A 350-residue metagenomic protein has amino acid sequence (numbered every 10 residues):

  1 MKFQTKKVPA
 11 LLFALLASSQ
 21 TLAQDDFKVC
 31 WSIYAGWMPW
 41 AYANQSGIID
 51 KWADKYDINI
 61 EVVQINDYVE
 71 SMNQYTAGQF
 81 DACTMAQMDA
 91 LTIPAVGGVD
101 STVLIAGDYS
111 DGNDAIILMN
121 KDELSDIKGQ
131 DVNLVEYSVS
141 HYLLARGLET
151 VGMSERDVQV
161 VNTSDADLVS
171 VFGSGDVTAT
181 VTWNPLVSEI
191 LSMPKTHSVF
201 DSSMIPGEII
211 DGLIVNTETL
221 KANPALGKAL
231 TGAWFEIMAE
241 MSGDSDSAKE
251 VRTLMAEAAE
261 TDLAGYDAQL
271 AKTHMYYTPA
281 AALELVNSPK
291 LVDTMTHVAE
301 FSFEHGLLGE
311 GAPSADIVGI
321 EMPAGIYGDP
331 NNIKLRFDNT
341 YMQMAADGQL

Functional and structural regions predicted by a protein language model:
M1-P9: Bacterial N-terminal signal peptides that target proteins for export
A14-L15: Short, linear, compositionally biased motifs with a strong N-terminal bias
S18-S19: N-terminal signal peptide c-region/cleavage motif recognized by signal peptidases
D25-N162, V171-S174, T178-N184, G207 (+1 more regions): Short, glycine-/small- and polar/acidic-enriched structural segments that line small-molecule recognition paths
A41, L91, A145, S188 (+3 more regions): Predominant activation on well-ordered alpha-helical scaffold segments within soluble catalytic domains
D89, V160, A166-L263: Pocket-lining segment of extracytoplasmic ligand-binding domains
A222-A312: Secondary-structure end/capping motifs
V298-L350: Conserved C-terminal helix/tail region of periplasmic/extracytoplasmic solute-binding proteins
